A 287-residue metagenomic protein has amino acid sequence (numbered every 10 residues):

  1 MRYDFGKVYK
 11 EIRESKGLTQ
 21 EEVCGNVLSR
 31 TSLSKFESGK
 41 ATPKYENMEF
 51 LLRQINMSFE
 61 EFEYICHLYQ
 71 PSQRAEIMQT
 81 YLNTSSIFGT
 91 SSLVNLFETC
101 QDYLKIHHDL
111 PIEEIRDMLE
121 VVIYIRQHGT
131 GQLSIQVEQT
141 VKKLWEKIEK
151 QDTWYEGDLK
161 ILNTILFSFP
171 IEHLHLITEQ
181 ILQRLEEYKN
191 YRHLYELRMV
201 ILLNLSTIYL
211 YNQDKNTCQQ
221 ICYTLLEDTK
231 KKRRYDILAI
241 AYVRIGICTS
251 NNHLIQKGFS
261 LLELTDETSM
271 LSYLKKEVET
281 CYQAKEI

Functional and structural regions predicted by a protein language model:
M1-S15: A short, Lys/Arg-rich alpha-helix, primarily the initiator
G17-K35: Short alpha-helical DNA-recognition segment
E46-E61: DNA major-groove recognition helix of helix-turn-helix/homeodomain DNA-binding modules
Y64-S91, S260: Short, charged recognition helix plus adjacent turn of helix-turn-helix-like nucleic-acid-binding domains
Q79-T80, I115-R126, K160, T164 (+5 more regions): "A position-specific structural signal for the A-helix of alpha-solenoid helical repeats
S86-C100, Q132-K142, I171-Q183, N212-Y223: Helix-turn-helix repeat elements of alpha-solenoid scaffolds
E98-K105, K142-E149, L182-K189, C222-K230 (+1 more regions): Amphipathic alpha-helical segments of tetratricopeptide repeats
D158-K232: Alpha-helical adaptor scaffolds
